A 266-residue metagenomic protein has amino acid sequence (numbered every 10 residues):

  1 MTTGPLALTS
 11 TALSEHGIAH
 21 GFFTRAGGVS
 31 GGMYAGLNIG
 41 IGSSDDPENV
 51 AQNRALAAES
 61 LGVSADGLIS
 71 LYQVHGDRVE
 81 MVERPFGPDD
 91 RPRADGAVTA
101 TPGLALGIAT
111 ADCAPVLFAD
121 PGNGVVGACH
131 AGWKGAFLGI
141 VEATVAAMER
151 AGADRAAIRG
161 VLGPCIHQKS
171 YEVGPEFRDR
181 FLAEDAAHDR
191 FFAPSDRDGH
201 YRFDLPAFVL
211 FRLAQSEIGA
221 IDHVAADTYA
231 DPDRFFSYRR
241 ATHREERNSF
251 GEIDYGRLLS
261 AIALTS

Functional and structural regions predicted by a protein language model:
M1-S266: Active-site microenvironment for binding and transforming phosphate-containing groups
